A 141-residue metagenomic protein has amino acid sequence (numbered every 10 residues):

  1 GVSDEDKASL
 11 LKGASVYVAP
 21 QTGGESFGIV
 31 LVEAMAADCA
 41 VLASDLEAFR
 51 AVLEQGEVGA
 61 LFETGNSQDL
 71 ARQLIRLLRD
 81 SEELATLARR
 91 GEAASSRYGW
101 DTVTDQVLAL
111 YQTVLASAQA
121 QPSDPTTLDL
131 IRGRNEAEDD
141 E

Functional and structural regions predicted by a protein language model:
G1, S9-A14: Short alpha-helical donor nucleotide-sugar binding micro-motif in glycosyltransferases
E5-D6, D69: Short acidic active-site motifs
A8, L31-A36, E47-A51: Short alpha-helical segment that forms part of, or immediately flanks, the ligand-binding pocket in carbohydrate-active
V16, A40-A43: Short hydrophobic beta-strand element within catalytic cores of glycosyltransferases and related nucleotide-activated
A19-G23: Short Ser/Thr-rich beta->loop micro-motif in glycosyltransferases that lines and helps position the nucleotide-sugar
Q55-G56, A60-S67, R76-E82: Conserved acidic donor-binding segment of nucleotide-sugar-dependent glycosyltransferases
D69, E83-R97, A109: A short, well-ordered alpha-helix in the C-terminal region of glycosyltransferases
W100-D140: C-terminal alpha-helical cap of glycosyltransferases
